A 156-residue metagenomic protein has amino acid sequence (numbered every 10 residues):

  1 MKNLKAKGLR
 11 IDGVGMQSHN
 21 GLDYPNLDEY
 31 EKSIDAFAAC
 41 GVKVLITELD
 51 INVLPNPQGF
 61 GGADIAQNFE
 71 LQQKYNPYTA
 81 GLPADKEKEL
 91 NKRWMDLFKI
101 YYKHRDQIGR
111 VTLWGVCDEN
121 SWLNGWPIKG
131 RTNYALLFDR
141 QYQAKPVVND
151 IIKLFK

Functional and structural regions predicted by a protein language model:
M1-N20, Y24-L27, F37-I46: Acidic/histidine-rich catalytic cores of soluble enzymes
P25-L45, I51-K156: Aromatic-rich peripheral "rim/lid" segments of glycoside hydrolase catalytic domains that contact and position glycan
